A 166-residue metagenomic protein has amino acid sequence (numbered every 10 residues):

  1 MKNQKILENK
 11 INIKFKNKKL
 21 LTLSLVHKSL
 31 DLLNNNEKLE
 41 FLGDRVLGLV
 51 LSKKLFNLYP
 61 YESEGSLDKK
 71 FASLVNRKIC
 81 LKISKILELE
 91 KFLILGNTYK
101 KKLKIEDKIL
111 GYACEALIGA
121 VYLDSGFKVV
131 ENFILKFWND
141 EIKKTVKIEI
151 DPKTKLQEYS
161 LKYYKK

Functional and structural regions predicted by a protein language model:
M1-K166: Double-stranded RNA-binding/processing signature
